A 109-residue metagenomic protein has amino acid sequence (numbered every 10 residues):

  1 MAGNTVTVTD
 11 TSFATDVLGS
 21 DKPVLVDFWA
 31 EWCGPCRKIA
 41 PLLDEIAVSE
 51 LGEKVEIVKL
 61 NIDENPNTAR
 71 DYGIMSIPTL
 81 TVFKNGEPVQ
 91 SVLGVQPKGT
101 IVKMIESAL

Functional and structural regions predicted by a protein language model:
M1-V6, E45, S49: N-terminal targeting signals for export/organelle localization
T5-V24, P66: A short beta-strand-turn-helix
T9, W29, E56-V58: Conserved Rossmann-like nucleotide-binding pocket used by diverse enzymes that bind dinucleotide cofactors
D21-K22, W29-W32, S76: Short pre-active-site segment immediately N-terminal to redox-active cysteine/selenocysteine motifs in thiol-based
K22-P23, K38-L60: Conserved helix-turn-beta segment immediately C-terminal to the redox Cys motif in thioredoxin-like folds
F28-L42: Conserved redox-active cysteine motifs that mediate thiol-disulfide chemistry, especially di-cysteine Cys-X(1-2)-Cys
L60-A69: Structural microenvironment flanking redox-active thiols in thiol-disulfide oxidoreductases
S76, V82-L109: Non-catalytic, surface beta->alpha helical segment in thiol-disulfide oxidoreductase systems
